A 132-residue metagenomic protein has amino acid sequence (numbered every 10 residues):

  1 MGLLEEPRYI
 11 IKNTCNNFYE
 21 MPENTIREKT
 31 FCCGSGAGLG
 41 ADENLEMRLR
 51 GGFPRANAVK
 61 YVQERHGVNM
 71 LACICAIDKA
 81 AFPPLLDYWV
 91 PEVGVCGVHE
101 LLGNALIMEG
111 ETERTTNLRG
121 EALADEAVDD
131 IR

Functional and structural regions predicted by a protein language model:
M1-R132: Iron-sulfur cluster-binding electron-transfer modules in prokaryotic oxidoreductases
